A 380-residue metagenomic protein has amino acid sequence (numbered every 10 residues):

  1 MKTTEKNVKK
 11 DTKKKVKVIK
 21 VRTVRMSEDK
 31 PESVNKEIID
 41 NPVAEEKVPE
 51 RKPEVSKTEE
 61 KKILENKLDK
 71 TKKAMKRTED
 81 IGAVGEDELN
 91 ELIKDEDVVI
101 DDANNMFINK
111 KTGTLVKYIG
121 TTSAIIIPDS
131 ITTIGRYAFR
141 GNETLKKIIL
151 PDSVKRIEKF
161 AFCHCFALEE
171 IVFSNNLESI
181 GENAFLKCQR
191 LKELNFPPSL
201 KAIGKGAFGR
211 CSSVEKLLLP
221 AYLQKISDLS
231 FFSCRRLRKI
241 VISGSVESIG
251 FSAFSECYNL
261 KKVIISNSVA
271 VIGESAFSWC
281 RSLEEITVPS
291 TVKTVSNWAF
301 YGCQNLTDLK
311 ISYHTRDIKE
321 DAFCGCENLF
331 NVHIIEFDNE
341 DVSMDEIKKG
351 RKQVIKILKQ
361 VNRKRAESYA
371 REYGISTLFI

Functional and structural regions predicted by a protein language model:
M1-K62, K72: Charge-dense, low-complexity intrinsically disordered segments
L64-K67: Intrinsically disordered, low-complexity cytosolic tails and juxtamembrane linkers of membrane/envelope proteins
T71-K110, I119-T133, E143-R156, F166-S179 (+10 more regions): Structural signature of tandem-repeat unit edges
G113-L115: Hydrophobic residues embedded in beta-strands of well-ordered beta-sheets
R136-A138, K159-A161, E182-A184, G204-A207 (+5 more regions): Consensus positions within tandem repeat domains that build extended binding/scaffold surfaces
I347-K348: A structural signal for leucine-rich repeat
